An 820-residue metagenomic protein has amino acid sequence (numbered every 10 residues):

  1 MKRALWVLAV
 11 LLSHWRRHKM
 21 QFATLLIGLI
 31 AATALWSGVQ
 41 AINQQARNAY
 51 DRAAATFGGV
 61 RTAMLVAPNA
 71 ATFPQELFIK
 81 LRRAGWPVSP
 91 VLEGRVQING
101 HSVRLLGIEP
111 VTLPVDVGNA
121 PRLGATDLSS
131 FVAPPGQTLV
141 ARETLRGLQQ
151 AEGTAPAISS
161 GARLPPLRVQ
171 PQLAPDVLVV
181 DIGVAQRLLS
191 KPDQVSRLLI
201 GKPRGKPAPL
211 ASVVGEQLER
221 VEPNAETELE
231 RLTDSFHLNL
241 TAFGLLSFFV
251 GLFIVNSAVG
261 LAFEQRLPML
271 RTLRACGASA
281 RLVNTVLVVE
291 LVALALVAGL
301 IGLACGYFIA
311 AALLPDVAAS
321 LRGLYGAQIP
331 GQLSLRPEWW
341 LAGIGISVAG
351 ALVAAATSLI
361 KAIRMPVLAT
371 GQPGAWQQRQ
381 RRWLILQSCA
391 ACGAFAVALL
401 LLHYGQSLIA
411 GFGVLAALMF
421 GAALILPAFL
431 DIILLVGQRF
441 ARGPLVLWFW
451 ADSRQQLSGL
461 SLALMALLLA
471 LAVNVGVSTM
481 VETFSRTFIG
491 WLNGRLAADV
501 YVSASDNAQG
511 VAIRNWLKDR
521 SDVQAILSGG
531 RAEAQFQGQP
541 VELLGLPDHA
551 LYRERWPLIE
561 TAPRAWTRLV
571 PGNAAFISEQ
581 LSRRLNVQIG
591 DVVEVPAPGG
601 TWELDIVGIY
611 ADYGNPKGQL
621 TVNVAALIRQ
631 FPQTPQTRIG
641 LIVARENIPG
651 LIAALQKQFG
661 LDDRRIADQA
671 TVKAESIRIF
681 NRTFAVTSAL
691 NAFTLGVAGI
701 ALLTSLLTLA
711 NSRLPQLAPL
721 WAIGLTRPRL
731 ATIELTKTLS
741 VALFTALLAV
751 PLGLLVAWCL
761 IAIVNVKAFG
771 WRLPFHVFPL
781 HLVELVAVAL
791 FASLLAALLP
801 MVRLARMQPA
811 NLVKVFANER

Functional and structural regions predicted by a protein language model:
M1-L5, A9-T24, K191, P209-A211 (+6 more regions): Alpha-helical transmembrane segments, especially those used as permease/efflux helices and single-pass anchors
K2-G251, L261-E264, A280, S320-L321 (+4 more regions): Membrane transport/envelope proteins' first extracytoplasmic loop
R17, Q21-F22, L26, T33-G59 (+7 more regions): Alpha-helical transmembrane segments
H18, F253-L296, S688, I700-L743: Interfacial "coupling" helices/loops that link adjacent transmembrane helices in transporter permeases
M64-L65, N69-A70, I425-P571, F576-E579 (+3 more regions): Juxtamembrane segments of multi-pass membrane proteins
L139-T154, F576-V592: Short, solvent-exposed hinge/capping segments at secondary-structure junctions
N256-V259, A293-Y325, E338-R364, A390-H403 (+4 more regions): Small-residue-rich transmembrane alpha-helices
R364-R379, V802-R820: Short cytosolic juxtamembrane segments of multi-pass membrane proteins
